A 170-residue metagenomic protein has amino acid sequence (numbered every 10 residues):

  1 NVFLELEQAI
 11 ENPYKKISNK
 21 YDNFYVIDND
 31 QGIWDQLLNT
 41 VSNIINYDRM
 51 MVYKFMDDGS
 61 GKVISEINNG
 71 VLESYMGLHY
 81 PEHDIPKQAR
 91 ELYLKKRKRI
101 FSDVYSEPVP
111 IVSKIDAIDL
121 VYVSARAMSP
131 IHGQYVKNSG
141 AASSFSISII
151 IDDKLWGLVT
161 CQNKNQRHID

Functional and structural regions predicted by a protein language model:
N1-Q31, I44: Signal-transmission linkers at sensory-effector interfaces
V2-I10, N68, I150, G157-H168: Short beta-strand-to-loop transition segments that serve as allosteric relay/switch motifs in sensory/regulatory domains
P13-K15, V123-M128, Q162-D170: Regulatory loop-to-helix N-cap segments in sensory/regulatory domains that couple ligand/signal detection
D22, D30-N43, R49, S60 (+2 more regions): Short amphipathic alpha-helical segments
Y53-V112: GAF sensory/regulatory domain recognition with acknowledged cross-activation on helical regulatory dimers
S106-A141: Signal-transducing coupling segments at domain and membrane junctions
A142-I150: Short hydrophobic beta-strand micro-motif common in sensory/regulatory domains
